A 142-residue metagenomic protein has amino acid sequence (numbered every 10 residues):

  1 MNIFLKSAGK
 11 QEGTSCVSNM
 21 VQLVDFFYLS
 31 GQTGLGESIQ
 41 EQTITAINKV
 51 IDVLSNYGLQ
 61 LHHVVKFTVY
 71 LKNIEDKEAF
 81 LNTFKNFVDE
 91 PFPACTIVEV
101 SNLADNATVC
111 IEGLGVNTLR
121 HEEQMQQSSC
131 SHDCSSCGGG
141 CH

Functional and structural regions predicted by a protein language model:
M1-H62, L71-H142: N-terminal presequence-like segments and the immediate start of the first folded domain
